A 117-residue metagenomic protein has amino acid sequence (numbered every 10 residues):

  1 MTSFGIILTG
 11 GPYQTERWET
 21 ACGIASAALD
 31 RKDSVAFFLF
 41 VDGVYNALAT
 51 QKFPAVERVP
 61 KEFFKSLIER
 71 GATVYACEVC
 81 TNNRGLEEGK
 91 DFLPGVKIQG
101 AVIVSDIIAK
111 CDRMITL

Functional and structural regions predicted by a protein language model:
F4, V35, V74: Hydrophobic anchor at the start of a short beta-strand that flanks the dinucleotide cofactor-binding loop
G5-E19, A47-K52: Short, glycine-rich nucleotide/cofactor-binding loops
W18-K32, F37: Histidine-anchored nucleotide/phosphate-binding helix
A25, K61-K65, V104-S105: Short amphipathic alpha-helical segments and helix-helix/interface helices
V41-V44, C80-T81: Short beta-alpha junction loops
T50-A55, D91-P94: Short glycine-enriched, charge-decorated loop/helix-capping segments at active-site entrances that position
F53-T81: A glycine-rich helix N-cap at a beta->alpha junction
R84-L117: C-terminal structural segments of small proteins and small subunits
